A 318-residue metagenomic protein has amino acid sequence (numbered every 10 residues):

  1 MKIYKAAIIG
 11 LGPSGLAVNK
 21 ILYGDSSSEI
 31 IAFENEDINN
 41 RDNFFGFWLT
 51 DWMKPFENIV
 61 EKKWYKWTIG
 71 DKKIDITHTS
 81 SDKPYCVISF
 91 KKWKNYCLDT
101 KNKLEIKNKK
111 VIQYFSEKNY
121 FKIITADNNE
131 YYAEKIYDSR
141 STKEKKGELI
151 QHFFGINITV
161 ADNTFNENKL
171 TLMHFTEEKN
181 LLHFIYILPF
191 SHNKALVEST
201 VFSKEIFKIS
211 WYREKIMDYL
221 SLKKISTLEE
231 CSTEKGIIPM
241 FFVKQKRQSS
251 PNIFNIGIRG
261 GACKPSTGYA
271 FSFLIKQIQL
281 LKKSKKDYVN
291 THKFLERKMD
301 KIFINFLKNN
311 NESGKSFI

Functional and structural regions predicted by a protein language model:
M1-S14: Beta1/beta-strand and adjacent pyrophosphate-binding region of the FAD-binding site in flavoprotein oxidoreductases
L11, T100, L104-E229, F241-K244: Predominantly flavin-linked oxidoreductase catalytic cores and closely associated redox partners
A17, I21-I74, F154, I158: N-terminal FAD cofactor-binding segment of flavoenzymes
L49-K109, Y114-N119: A conserved beta-strand/loop capping segment in the N-terminal third of enzymes that catalyze redox or closely related
K179-L182, G236-N255, K264-P265, L307-E312: FAD-binding beta-loop-beta segment adjacent to the flavin cofactor pocket
I216, L220, Y269-Y288: An active-site-proximal "capping" alpha-helix that borders the catalytic cofactor pocket
R259-F271: Glycine-rich phosphate/pyrophosphate-binding beta-alpha loops
Q279-I318: C-terminal helical "tail/cap" subdomain of flavin- and related membrane-associated enzymes
